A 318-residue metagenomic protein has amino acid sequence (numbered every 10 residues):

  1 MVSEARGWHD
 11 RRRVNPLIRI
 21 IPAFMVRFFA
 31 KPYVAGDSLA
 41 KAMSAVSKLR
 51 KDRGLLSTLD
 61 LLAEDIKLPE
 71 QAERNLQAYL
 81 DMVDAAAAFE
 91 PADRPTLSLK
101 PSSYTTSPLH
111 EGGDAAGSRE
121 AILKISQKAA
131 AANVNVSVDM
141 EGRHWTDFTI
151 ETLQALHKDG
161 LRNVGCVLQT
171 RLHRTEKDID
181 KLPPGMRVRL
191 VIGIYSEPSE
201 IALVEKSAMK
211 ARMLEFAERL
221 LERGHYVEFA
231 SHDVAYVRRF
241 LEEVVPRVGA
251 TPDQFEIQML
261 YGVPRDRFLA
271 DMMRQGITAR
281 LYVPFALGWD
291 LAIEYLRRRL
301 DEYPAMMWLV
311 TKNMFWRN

Functional and structural regions predicted by a protein language model:
M1-N318: Positively charged, amphipathic and often flexible ligand-engagement surfaces
